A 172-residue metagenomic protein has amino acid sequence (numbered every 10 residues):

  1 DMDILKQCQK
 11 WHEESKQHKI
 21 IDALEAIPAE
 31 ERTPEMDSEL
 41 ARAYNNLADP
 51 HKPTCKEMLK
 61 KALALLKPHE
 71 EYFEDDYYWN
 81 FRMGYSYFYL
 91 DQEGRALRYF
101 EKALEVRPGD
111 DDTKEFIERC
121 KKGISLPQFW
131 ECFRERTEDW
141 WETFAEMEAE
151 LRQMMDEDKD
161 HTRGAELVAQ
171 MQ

Functional and structural regions predicted by a protein language model:
M2-A29, N45-T54: Alpha-helical segment of the N-proximal tetratricopeptide repeat
Q17, P50-K52, L59, E93 (+1 more regions): TPR-repeat structural position
A29-E30, Y72, V106: Structural marker of alpha-solenoid helical repeat scaffolds
N46-C55, D91-R95, C120-T143: Alpha-helical linker/edge segments of TPR/alpha-solenoid repeat scaffolds and analogous pre-/post-domain helices
